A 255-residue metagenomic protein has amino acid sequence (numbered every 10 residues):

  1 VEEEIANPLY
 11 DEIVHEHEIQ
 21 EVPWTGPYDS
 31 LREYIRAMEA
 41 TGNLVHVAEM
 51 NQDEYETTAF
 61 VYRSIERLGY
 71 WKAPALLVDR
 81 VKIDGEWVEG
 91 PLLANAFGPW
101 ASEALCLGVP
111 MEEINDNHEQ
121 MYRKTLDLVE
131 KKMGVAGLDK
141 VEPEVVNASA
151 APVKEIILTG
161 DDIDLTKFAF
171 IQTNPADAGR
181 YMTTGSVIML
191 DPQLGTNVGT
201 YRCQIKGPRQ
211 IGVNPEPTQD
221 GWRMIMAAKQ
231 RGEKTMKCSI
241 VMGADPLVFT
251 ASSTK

Functional and structural regions predicted by a protein language model:
E2-K255: Extended, highly charged
